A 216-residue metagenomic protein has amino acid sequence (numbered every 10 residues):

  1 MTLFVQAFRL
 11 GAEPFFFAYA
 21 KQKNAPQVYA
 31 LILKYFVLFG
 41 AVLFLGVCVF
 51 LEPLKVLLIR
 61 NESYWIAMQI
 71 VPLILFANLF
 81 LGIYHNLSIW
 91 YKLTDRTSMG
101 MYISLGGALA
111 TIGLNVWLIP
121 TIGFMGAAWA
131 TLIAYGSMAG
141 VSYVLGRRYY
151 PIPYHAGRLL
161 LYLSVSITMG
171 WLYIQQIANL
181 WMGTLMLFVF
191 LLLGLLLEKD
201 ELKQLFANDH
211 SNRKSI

Functional and structural regions predicted by a protein language model:
M1-K34, S88-L93: Helix-loop junctions and terminal segments of transmembrane helices in multi-pass membrane transport/translocation
F4, F8, A30-F80, I112-V116 (+1 more regions): Alpha-helical transmembrane segments of multi-pass membrane transport and lipid-handling proteins
Q6-R9, Q69-D95, M99-G146, M186-F190: Short runs within selected transmembrane alpha-helices of multi-pass transporters and secretion channels
K21-Q27, T94-R96, R147-A156, Q175-A178: Membrane-interface helix-boundary motifs at transmembrane edges
L31, I66-I70, Y154-Y162, N179-L187: Residue-level signature of transmembrane alpha-helical entry/exit and packing/kink sites in multi-pass membrane
L45-V47, I112-V116, S166-W181: Hydrophobic alpha-helical transmembrane segments in multi-pass integral membrane proteins
S104-I112, L160-M169: Small-residue-rich segments of transmembrane alpha-helices in multi-pass membrane proteins, especially helix faces
I152, I174-I216: Membrane-proximal transmembrane or re-entrant/amphipathic helices at the cytosolic face
